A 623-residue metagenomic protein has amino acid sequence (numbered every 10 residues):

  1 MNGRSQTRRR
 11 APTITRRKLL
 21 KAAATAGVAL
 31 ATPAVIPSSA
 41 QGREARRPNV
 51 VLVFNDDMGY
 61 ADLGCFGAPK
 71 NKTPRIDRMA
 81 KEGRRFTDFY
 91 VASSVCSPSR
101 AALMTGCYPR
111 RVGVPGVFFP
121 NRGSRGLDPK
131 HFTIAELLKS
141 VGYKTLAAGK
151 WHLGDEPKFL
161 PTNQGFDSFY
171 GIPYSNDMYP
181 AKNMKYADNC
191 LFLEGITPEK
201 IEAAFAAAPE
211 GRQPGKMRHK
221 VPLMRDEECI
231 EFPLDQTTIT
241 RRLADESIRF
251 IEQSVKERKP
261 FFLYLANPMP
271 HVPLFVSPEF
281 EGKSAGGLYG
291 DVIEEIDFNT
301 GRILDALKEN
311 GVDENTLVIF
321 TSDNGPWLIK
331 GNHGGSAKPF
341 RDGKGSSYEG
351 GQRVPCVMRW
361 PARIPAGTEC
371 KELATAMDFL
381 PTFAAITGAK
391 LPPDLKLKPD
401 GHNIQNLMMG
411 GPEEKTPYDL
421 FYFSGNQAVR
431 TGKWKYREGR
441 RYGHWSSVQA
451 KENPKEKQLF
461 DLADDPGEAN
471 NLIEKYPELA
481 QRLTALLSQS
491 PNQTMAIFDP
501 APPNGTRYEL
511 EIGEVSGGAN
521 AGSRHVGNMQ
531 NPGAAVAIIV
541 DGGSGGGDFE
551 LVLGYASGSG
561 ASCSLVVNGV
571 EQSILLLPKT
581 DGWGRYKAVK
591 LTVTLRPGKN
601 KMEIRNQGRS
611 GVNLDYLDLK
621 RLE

Functional and structural regions predicted by a protein language model:
M1-I14, A29: N-terminal secretory signal peptides
T13-K18, G27-E44: N-terminal twin-arginine translocation
V50, D56, L138, K150 (+5 more regions): A short aromatic-rich beta-strand->coil structural motif
L52, Y60-L146, E156, P161-F169 (+4 more regions): Active-site segment of extracytoplasmic enzymes that catalyze sulfate/phosphate-ester chemistry
V114-G116, N121-S124, D128-S140, L153-K259 (+2 more regions): Formylglycine-dependent
P157-G165, P273-V276, G282-V292, D305-R363 (+1 more regions): Histidine-centered active-site microenvironments of extracellular/periplasmic hydrolases and transferases
S168-P198, P326-E349, I364-Q458, L462: C-terminal cap/loop subdomain of S1 sulfatases and analogous C-terminal strand-loop tails that border
A480, T484-E623: Extracytoplasmic
